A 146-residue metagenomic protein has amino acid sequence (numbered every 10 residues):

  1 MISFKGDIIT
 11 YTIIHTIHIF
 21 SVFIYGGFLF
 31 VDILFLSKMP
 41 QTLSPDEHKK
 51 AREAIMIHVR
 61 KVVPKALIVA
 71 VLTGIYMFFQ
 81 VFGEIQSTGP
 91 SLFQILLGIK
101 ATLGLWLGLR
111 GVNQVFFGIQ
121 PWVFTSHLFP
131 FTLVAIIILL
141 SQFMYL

Functional and structural regions predicted by a protein language model:
M1-L146: Polytopic transmembrane helical bundles with strong interfacial aromatic enrichment
